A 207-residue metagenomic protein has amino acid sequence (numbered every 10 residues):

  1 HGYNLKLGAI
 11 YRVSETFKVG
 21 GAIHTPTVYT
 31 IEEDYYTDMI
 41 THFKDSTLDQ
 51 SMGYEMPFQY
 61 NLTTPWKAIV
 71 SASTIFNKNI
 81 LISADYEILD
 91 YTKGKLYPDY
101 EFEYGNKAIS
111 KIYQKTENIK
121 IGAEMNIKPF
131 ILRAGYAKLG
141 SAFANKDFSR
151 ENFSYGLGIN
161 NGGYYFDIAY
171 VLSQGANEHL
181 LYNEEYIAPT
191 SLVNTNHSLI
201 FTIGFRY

Functional and structural regions predicted by a protein language model:
H1-Y207: Outer-membrane beta-barrel porins/channels
